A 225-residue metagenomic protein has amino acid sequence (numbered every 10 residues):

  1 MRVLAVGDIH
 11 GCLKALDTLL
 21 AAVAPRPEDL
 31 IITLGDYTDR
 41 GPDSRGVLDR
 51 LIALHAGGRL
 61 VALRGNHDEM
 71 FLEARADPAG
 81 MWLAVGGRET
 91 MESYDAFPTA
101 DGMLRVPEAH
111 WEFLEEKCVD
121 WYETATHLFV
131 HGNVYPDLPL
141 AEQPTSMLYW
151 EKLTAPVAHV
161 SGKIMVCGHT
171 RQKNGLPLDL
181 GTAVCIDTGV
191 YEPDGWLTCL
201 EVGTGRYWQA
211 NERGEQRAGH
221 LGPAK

Functional and structural regions predicted by a protein language model:
M1-L4, Y122-L128: Beta-strand-turn-beta hairpins that frame and shape the catalytic cleft of phosphate-ester-processing enzymes
M1-R50: N-terminal active-site segment of His-dependent metallophosphoesterases
A5, I31-T33, A62-L63, L128 (+2 more regions): Residue-level marker for buried hydrophobic side chains located in beta-strands that build the well-ordered beta-sheet
D8, D36, G65-N66, T90 (+5 more regions): Divalent metal-coordination and catalytic microenvironments
H10-A15, D39-P42, D68-L72, P136-D137 (+2 more regions): Active-site environment of divalent metal-dependent phosphoester hydrolases
P27, F113, V119-W121, F129 (+3 more regions): Conserved hydrophobic/aromatic beta-strand scaffold that supports enzyme active sites
R40-D120, E151-A155: Active-site neighborhood of divalent metal-dependent phosphoester bond hydrolases
L138, P144-N211: Conserved beta-sheet core of the metallophosphoesterase superfamily
